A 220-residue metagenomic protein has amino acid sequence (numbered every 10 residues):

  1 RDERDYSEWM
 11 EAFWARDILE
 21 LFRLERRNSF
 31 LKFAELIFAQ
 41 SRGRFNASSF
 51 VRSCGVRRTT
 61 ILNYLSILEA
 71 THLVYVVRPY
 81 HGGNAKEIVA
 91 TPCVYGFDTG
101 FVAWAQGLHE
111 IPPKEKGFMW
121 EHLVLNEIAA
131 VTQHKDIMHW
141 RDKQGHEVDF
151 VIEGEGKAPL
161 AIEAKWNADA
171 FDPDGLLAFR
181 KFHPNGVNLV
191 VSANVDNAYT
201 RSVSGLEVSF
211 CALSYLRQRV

Functional and structural regions predicted by a protein language model:
D2-A158: Accessory nucleic acid-recognition modules appended to NTPase machines
A103-W104, F171, N197-R201: Switch/connector loops and helix/strand junctions flanking conserved nucleotide-binding motifs in nucleotide-processing
A130, L177-G186: Arginine/glycine-rich "motif VI" loop of SF2 helicases in the C-terminal RecA-like domain
D142, H183-S204: Nucleic-acid nuclease catalytic cores
P159-L160, V187: Structural motif
L160-A168: Active-site ExK catalytic segment of metal-dependent nucleases
A168-L177: Active-site-adjacent loop/helix micro-motif of nuclease/hydrolase catalytic cores
V195-V220: Domain-level recognition of nuclease-like catalytic cores that cleave nucleotide substrates
